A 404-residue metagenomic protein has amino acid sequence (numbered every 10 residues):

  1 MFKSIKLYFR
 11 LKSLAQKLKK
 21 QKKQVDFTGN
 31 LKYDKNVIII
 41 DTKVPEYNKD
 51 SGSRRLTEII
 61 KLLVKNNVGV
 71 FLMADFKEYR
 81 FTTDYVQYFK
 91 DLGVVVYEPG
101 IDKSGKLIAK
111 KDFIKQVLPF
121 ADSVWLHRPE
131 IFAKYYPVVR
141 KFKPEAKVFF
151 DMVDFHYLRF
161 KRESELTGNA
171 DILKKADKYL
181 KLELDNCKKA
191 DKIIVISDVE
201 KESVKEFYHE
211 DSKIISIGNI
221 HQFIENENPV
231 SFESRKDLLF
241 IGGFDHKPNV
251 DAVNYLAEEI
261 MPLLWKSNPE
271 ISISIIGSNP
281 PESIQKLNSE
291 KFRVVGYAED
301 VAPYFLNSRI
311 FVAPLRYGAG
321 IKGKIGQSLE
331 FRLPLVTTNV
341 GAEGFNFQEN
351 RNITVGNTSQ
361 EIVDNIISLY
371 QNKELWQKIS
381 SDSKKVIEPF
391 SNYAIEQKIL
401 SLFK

Functional and structural regions predicted by a protein language model:
M1-E46, D50-G52, Y85: Non-catalytic membrane-proximal stalk/linker segments that position and tether the catalytic domains
E46, E145-K181, E202, E233 (+1 more regions): Acceptor-binding helix/loop patch of EC 2.4 sugar-transfer enzymes, predominantly nucleotide-sugar-dependent
G52-T57, L72, K188, E206-N307: Conserved catalytic-core segment of nucleotide-activated headgroup transferases in glycan assembly
A121-D122, D191, K291, P303-G320 (+1 more regions): Acidic donor-binding loop of glycosyltransferase active sites
A133-Y136, L180-S212, E282: A short, active-site helix/loop in glycosyltransferases that binds the activated sugar's phosphate group
K324-Q327, P334-T338: Short hydrophobic beta-strand element within catalytic cores of glycosyltransferases and related nucleotide-activated
I353-S359, S368-K373: Conserved acidic donor-binding segment of nucleotide-sugar-dependent glycosyltransferases
Q371-F403: A charged, aromatic-enriched C-terminal amphipathic alpha-helix characteristic of glycosyltransferases across folds
